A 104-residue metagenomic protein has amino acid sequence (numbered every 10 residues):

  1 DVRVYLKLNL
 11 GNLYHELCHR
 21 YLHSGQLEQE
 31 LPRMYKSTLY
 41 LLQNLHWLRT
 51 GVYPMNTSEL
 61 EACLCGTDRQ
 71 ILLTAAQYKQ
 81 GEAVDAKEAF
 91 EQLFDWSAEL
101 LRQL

Functional and structural regions predicted by a protein language model:
V2-L104: Conserved nucleotidyltransferase catalytic core and NTase-mimicking acidic/glycine-rich helix/loop elements in nucleic
